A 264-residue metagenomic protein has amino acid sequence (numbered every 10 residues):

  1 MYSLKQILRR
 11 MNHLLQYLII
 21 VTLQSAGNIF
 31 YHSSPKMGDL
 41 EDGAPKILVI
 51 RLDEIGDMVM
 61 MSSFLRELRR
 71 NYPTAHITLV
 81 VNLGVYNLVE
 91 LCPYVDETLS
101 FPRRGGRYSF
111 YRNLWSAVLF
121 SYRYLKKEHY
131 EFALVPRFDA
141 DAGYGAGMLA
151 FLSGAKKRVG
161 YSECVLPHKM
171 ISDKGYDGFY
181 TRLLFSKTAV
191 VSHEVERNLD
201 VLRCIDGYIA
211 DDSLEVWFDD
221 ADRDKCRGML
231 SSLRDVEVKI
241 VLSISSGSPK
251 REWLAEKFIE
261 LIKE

Functional and structural regions predicted by a protein language model:
M1-E264: Catalytic machinery of carbohydrate-active enzymes, primarily nucleotide-sugar-dependent glycosyltransferases
